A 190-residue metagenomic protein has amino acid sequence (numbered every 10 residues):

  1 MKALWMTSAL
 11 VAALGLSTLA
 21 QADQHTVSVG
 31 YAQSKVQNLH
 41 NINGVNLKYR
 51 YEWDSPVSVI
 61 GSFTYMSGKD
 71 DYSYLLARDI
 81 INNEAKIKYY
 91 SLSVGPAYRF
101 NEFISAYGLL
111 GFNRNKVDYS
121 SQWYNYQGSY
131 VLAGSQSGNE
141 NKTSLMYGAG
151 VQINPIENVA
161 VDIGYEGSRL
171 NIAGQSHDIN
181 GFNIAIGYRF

Functional and structural regions predicted by a protein language model:
M1-Q24: Cleavable N-terminal export/targeting peptides
L19-S73: Short glycine/proline- and aromatic-enriched beta-strand/turn motifs that initiate or cap beta-hairpins
D23, N41-V45, K86-Y90, N141-L145 (+1 more regions): Residues that define the transmembrane beta-barrel architecture of outer-membrane proteins
H25-V27, S55-G61, F103-A106, I153 (+1 more regions): Repeated loop/turn-to-beta-strand initiation elements of outer-membrane beta-barrel proteins
Y31-K35, F63-K69, K88, F112-D118 (+2 more regions): Transmembrane beta-strands of outer-membrane beta-barrel pores
Q33, Y51, P96-Y98, F112 (+3 more regions): Residue-level signature of outer-membrane beta-barrel architecture
L39-G44, D70-R78, D118-Q127, I172-N180: Outer-membrane beta-barrel translocator domains and adjoining extracellular loop/strand segments of Gram-negative
V151-N154, A160, I179-F190: Outer-membrane beta-barrel "beta-signal"
